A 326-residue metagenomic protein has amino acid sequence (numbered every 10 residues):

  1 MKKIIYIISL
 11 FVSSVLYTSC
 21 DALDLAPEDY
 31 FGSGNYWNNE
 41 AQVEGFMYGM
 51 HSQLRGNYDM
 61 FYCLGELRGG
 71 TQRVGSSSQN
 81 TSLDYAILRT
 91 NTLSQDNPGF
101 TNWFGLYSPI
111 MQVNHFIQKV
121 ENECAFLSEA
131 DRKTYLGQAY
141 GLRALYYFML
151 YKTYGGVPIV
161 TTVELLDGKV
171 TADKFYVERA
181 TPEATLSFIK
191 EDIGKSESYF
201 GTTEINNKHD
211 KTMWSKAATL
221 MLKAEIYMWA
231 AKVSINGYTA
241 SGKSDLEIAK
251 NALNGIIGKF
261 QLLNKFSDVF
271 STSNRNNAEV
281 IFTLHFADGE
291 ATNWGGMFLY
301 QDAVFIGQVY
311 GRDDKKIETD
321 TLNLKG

Functional and structural regions predicted by a protein language model:
M1-I4: Positively charged n-region of N-terminal signal peptides that target proteins for export
I8-V15: Bacterial N-terminal signal peptides
Y17-S19: C-terminal motif of bacterial Sec signal peptides marking the signal peptidase cleavage site
D21-L83, T161, L186, I193-K195 (+2 more regions): An aromatic- and glycine-enriched ligand-binding surface/loop that stacks and positions planar moieties
L23, Y151-E164: Short, well-structured active-site flanking segments
E40, E44-G56, N80-Y154, F175-S187 (+1 more regions): Conserved, well-structured interaction surfaces
V157, L165-D167, A287-G289: Solvent-exposed loop/turn segments at secondary-structure junctions within structured extracellular/periplasmic domains
L165-Y176: Aromatic- and acidic-residue-enriched carbohydrate-binding clefts of CAZyme catalytic domains
